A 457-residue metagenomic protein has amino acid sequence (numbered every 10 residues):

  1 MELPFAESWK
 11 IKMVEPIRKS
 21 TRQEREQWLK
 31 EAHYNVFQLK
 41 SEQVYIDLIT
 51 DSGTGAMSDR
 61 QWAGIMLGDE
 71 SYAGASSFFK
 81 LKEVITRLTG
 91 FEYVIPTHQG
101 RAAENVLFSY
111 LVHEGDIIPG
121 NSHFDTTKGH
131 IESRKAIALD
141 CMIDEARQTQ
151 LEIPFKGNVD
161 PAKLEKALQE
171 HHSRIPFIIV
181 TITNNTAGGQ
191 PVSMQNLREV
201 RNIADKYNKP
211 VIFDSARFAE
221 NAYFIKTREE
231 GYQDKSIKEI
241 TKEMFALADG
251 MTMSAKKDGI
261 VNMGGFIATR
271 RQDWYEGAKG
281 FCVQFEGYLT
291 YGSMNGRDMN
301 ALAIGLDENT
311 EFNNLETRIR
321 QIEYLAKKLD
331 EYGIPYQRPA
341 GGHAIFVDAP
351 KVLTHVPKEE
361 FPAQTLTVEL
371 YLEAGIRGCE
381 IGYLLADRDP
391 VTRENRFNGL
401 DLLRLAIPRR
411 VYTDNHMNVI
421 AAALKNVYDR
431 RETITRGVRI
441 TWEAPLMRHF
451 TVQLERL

Functional and structural regions predicted by a protein language model:
E2-Y34, Q38-G55, Q61, E70-V94 (+2 more regions): Conserved PLP-enzyme active-site core in the AAT-like
I137-D140, T269, W274-G277, R297 (+1 more regions): Flexible glycine/proline-rich, aromatic-decorated loop/lid segments
V192, F346-F361, P390-R396, R448-E455: Short glycine/threonine-rich loop-to-helix capping motif typified by GTGT followed within a few residues by an Asp-Pro
K256-D258, E359-E369, E373-A374: Phosphate/diphosphate-binding loops
Y275-E276, T354-P362, R410-V419: Short, conserved charged micro-motifs
N309, E373, L385-L457: PLP-dependent enzyme catalytic core of the Aspartate aminotransferase-like
I322-E323, Q337-A349: Conserved glycine-rich beta-strand-loop-beta hairpin in the small C-terminal domain of fold type I
A340-A344, T365-T367, E373-G378, G399-R404: Active-site lining segments that contact anionic ligands and/or coordinate catalytic metals
